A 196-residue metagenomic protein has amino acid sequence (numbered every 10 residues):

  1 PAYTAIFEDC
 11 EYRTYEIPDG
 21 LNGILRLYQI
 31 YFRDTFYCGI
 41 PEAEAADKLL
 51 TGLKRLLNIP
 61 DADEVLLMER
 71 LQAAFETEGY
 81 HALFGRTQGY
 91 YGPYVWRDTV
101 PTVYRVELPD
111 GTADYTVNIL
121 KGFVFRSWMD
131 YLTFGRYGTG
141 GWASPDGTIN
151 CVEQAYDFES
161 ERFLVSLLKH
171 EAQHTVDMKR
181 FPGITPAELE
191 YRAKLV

Functional and structural regions predicted by a protein language model:
P1-Y80: N-terminal low-structure segments adjacent to metalloprotease catalytic domains across cellular compartments
A2-F7, E11, I184-V196: Post-HExxH zinc-binding segment in Zn-dependent metallohydrolases
N22, A113-T116, S160-E161, M178 (+1 more regions): Short, structured coil/loop segments at alpha-helix boundaries
K48, L66, L167, E188 (+1 more regions): Extracytoplasmic/secreted proteins, especially bacterial periplasmic and envelope-associated proteins
D63-N150, D157-F158: Auxiliary, metal-adjacent structural segments of Zn-dependent hydrolase domains
V100, E153-A155, Q173, R180-F181: Short, flexible loop/turn elements at secondary-structure junctions
I149-L167, I184: Short pre-active-site segment immediately N-terminal to the catalytic Zn-binding motif
V165-K179: Active-site recognition of the HExxH zinc-binding catalytic motif
